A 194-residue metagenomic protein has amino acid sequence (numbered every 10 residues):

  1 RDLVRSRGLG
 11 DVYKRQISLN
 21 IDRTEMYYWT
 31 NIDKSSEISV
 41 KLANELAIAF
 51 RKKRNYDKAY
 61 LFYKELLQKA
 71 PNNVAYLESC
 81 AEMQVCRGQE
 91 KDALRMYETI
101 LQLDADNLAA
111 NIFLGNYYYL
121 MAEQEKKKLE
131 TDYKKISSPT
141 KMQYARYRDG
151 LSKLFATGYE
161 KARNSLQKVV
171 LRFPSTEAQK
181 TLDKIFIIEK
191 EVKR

Functional and structural regions predicted by a protein language model:
D2-Y13: Short, small-residue-biased leader/transition segments that mark boundaries at the very start of proteins
N31-I32, E65-L66, T99-I100, V169: Canonical positions in the second alpha-helix
S39, N72-N73, N107, S175-E177: Residue-level recognition of tetratricopeptide repeat
L42, Y76, A110, A178-Q179: TPR alpha-solenoid repeat register
L120-S165: Short coil/linker segments at helix-helix boundaries
